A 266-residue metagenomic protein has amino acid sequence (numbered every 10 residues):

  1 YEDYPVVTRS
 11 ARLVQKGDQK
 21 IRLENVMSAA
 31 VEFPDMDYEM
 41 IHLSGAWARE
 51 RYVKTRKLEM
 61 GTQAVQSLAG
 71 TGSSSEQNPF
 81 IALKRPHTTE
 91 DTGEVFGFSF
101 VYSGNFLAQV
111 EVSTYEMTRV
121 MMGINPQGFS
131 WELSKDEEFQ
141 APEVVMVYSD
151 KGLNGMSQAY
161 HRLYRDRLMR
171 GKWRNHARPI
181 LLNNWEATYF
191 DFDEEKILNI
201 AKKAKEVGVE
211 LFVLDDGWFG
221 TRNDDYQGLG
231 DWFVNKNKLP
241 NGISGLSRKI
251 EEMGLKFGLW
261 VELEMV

Functional and structural regions predicted by a protein language model:
Y1-E111, Q127-F129: Polysaccharide-binding surfaces and accessory modules of carbohydrate-active proteins
V7, R22, Q140, V207-G208 (+1 more regions): Short loop/turn motifs at secondary-structure junctions
A11, E24-M27, E143, D215-D216 (+1 more regions): Glycine-rich, histidine-containing beta strand-loop boundary motifs that form or position
V110-V112, I124, K151: Conserved mixed alpha/beta catalytic, RNA-binding, or beta-rich assembly cores of soluble enzyme, regulatory
T114-S134: Short acidic, Pro/Gly- and aromatic-enriched capping/linker segments at domain boundaries
W131-D150: Short Pro-Gly-centered flexible turn/kink motifs
M146-P179: Terminal connector regions
W173-V266: Aromatic-lined carbohydrate-binding/catalytic grooves of carbohydrate-active enzymes
